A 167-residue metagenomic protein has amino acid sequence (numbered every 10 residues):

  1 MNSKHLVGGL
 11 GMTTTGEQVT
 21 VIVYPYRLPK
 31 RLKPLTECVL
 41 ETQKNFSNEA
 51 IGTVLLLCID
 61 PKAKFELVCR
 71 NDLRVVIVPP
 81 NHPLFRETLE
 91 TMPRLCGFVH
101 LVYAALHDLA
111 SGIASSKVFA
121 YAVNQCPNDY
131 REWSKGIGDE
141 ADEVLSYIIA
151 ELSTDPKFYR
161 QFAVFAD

Functional and structural regions predicted by a protein language model:
M1-D167: Charge-rich (often acidic), low-complexity intrinsically disordered regions concentrated in mid-to-C-terminal segments
